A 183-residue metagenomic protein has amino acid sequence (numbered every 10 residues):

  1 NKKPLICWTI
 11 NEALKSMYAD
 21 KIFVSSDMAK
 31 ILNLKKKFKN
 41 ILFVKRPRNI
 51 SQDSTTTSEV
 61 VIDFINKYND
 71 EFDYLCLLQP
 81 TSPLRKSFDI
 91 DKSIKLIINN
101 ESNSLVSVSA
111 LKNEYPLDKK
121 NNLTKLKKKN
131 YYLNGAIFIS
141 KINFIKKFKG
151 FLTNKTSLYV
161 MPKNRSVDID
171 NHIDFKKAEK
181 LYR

Functional and structural regions predicted by a protein language model:
N1-S25: N-terminal glycine-rich phosphate-binding loop and ensuing alpha1 helix
A19, D70-F72, E101-N103: Short, high-confidence coil segments that cap the C-terminus of an alpha-helix and link into the following beta-strand
F23, A29-C76, L84-F88, K92: Short phosphate-binding loop-to-helix
S26-D27, Q79, V108-S109: Short beta-strand/turn micro-motifs composed of small residues that flank or help shape donor/cofactor-binding pockets
D53-D63, P83-R165: Conserved core of the sugar-phosphate nucleotidyltransferase
K147, L158-V160, N164-R183: Hydrophobic helical membrane-anchoring modules
